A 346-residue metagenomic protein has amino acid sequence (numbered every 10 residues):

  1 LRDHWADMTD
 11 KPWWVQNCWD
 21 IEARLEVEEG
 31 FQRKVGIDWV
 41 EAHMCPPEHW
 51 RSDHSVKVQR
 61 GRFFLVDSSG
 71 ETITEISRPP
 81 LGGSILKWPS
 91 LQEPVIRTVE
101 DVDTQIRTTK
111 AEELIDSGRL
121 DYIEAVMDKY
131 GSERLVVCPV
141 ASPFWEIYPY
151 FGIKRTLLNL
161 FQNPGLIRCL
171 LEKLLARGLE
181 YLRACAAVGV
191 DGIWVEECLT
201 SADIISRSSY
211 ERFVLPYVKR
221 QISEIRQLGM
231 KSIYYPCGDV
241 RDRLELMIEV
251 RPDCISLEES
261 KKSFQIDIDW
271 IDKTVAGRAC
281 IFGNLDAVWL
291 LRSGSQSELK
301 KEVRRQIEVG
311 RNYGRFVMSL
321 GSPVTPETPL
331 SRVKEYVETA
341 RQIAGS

Functional and structural regions predicted by a protein language model:
L1-K34: Active-site-flanking structural segment that lines cofactor/substrate pockets
L1-W5, V15, W88-S346: Active-site loop segments of alpha/beta catalytic cores
A23-H43, A184-V190: Catalytic domains of carbohydrate-active enzymes, especially glycoside hydrolases
G30-K34, H49-V58, V126-K129: Short, charge-rich binding segments
W39, P46-W50, K262-S263, V324: Glycine-rich nucleotide phosphate-binding loop and flanking beta-alpha elements of Rossmann-like dinucleotide-binding
H43-M44, V140: Glycine-rich, histidine-containing beta strand-loop boundary motifs that form or position
M44-T108, E133: A contiguous, low-structure linker/loop signature
